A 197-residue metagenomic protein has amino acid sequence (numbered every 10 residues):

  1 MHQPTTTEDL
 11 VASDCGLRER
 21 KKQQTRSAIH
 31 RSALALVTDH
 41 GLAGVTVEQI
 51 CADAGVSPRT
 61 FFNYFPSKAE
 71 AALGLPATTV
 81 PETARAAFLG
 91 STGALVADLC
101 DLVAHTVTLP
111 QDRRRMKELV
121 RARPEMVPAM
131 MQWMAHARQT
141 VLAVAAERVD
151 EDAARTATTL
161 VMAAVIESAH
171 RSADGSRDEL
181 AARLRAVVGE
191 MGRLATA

Functional and structural regions predicted by a protein language model:
M1-D9, D174-A197: C-terminal peripheral helix-coil segments that are non-catalytic and often amphipathic
M1-H40, G44-D53: Basic, helix-initiating cap at the start of DNA-binding domains
G16, G41-L42, V56, F62-A72: HTH DNA-binding helix-turn interface
T38, T46-V47, P76-A84: Short, basic, alpha-helical segments at the C-terminal edge of helix-turn-helix-like DNA-binding modules
T78-E82, Q111-Q139: Short secondary-structure transition hinges
E82-M116: Hydrophobic alpha-helical connector segments
P124-T159, E167: Amphipathic alpha-helical packing segments from all-alpha helical-bundle domains
E147-G189: Hydrophobic/aromatic-rich alpha-helical bundle segments in the mid-to-C-terminal region
